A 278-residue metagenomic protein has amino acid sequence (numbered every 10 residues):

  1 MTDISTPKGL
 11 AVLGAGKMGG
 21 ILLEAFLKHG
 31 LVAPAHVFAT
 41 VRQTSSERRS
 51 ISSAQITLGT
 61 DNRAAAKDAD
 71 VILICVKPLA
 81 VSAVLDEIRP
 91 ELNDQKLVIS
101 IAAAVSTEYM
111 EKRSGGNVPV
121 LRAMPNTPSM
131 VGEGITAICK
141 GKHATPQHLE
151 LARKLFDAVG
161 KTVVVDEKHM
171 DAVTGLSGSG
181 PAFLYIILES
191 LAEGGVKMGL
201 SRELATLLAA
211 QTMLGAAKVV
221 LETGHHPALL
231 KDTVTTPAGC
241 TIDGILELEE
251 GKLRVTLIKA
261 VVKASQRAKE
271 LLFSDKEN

Functional and structural regions predicted by a protein language model:
M1-T60, A64-D68, E133, V196-K197: NAD(P)+-binding Rossmann beta1-loop-alpha1 motif at the extreme N-terminus of oxidoreductases
T2-T6, A210-N278: NAD(P)-dependent Rossmann-like dehydrogenase/reductase catalytic/cofactor-binding core
L22, T44-S45, A54, N62-I138: Rossmann-like NAD(P)(H) cofactor-binding subdomain of soluble oxidoreductases
A33-H36, D94-K96, P119, E203: Short acidic capping loops at alpha-helix termini that bridge into adjacent secondary structure
V37, A65, V81, S201-L208 (+2 more regions): Small-residue helix-packing motif on alpha-helices
Y109-P119, I135-A172, Y185-E222, R267: Internal alpha-helical scaffold of NAD(P)-dependent oxidoreductase catalytic cores
L121, M170-G175, P227-D232: Short pre-catalytic strand/loop immediately N-terminal to key active-site residues, enriched for Gly-Thr
